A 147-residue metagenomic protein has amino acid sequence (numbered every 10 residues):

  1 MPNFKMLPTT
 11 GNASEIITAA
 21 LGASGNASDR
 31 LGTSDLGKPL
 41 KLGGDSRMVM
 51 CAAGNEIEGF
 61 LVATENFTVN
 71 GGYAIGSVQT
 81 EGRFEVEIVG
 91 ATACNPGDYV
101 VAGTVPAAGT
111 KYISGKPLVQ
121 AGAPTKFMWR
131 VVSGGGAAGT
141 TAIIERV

Functional and structural regions predicted by a protein language model:
M1-V147: Surface-exposed, low-hydrophobicity beta-strand/loop segments enriched in small/polar/acidic residues
